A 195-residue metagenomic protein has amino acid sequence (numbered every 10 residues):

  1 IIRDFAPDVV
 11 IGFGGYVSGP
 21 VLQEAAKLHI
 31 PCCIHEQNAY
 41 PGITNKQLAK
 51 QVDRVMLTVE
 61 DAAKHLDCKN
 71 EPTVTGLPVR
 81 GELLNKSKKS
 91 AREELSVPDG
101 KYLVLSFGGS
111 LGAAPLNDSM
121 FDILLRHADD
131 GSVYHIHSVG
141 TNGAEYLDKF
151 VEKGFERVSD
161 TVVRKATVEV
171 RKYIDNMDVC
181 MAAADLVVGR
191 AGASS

Functional and structural regions predicted by a protein language model:
I1, T75-P78, T141-Y146: Conserved nucleotide-sugar phosphate-binding/catalytic loop shared by glycosyltransferases and other
I1-I11, S18-C33, K46-Q51: Glycosyltransferases and closely related glycan-assembly transferases that use nucleotide-activated donors
V10, L186-V187, S194: Hydrophobic acceptor-binding patch used for acceptor engagement in glycosyltransferases
G14, T58-E60, G192: Helix N-cap/beta->alpha junction signal
G15-V17, A39, S110-L111, P115 (+1 more regions): Residue-level detector of alpha-helix initiation sites
A26-K89: Active-site-proximal region of nucleotide-activated glycan assembly enzymes, centered on histidine/acidic-rich loops
K88-S90, V97-G189: Donor-nucleotide binding loops and adjacent catalytic segments primarily of GT-B fold Leloir glycosyltransferases
